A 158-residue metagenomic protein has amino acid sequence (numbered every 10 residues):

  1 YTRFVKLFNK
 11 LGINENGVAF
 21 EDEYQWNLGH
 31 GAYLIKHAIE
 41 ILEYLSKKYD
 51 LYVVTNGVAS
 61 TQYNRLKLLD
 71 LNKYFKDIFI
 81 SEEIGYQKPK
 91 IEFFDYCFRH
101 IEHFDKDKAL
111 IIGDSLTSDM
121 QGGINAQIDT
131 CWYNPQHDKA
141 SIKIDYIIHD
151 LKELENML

Functional and structural regions predicted by a protein language model:
Y1-D22: A metal-dependent, Asp-based hydrolase signature
Y1-V5, G29-A32, K88: Short, charge-rich amphipathic segments
R3, E23-Q25, L51-V53, E82-I84 (+1 more regions): N-terminal start-of-chain detector that recognizes signal peptides and the immediate post-cleavage beginning
R3, H37, F93: Charged catalytic carboxylate motif
L7-L11, N27-H30, S81-E82: Alpha-helix C-capping/helix-to-loop hinge sites
E15, E43, V58-L158: Asp-based, Mg2+/Mn2+-dependent phosphohydrolase catalytic module
V18, D22, W26-V53: Short, acidic loop-to-helix structural element flanking the phosphoryl-transfer center in phosphate-processing enzymes
